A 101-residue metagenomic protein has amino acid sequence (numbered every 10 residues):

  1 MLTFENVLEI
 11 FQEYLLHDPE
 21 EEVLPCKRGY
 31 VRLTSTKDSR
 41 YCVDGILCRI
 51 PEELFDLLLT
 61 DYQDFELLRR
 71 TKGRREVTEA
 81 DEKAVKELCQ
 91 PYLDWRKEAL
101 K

Functional and structural regions predicted by a protein language model:
M1-E20: Negatively charged, low-complexity tracts enriched in Asp/Glu with abundant Ser/Thr
M1-L2, D94-K101: Short intrinsically disordered terminal tails
I10-E13, L54-L57, D61, A84-W95: Charge-rich, solvent-exposed alpha-helical interaction surfaces
F11, C26-K27: Structured catalytic/translocation cores of nucleotide/phosphate-coupled proteins
K27-A84: Acidic, low-complexity, intrinsically disordered interaction modules
